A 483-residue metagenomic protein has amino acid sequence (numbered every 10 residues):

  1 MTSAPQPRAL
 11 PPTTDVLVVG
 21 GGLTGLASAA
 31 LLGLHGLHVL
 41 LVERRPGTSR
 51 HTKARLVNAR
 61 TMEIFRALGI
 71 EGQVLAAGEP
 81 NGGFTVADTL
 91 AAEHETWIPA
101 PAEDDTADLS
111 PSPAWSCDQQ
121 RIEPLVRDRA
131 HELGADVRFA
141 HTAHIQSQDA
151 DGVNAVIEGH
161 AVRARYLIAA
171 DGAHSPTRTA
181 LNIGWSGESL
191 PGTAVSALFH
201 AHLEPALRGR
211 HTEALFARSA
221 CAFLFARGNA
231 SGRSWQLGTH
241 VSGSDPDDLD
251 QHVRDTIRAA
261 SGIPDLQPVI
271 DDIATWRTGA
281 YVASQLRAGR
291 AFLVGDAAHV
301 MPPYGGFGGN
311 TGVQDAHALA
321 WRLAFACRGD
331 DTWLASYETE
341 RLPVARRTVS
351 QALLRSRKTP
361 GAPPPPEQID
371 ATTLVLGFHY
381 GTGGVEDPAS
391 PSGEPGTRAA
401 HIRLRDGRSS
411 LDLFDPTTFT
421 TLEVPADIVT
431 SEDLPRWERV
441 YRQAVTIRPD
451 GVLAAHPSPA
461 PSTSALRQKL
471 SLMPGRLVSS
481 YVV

Functional and structural regions predicted by a protein language model:
R8-T24: Beta1/beta-strand and adjacent pyrophosphate-binding region of the FAD-binding site in flavoprotein oxidoreductases
A9, A102, A324-A426, Y441-P459 (+1 more regions): C-terminal helical "tail/cap" subdomain of flavin- and related membrane-associated enzymes
P12-T14, E158-Y166: Core beta-strand elements of the Rossmann-like FAD/NAD(P) dinucleotide-binding domain in flavoenzyme oxidoreductases
L23-A29, V126, A169, I270-S350 (+3 more regions): Conserved mid-domain beta->alpha element of the FAD-binding
G33-A54: Glycine-rich FAD pyrophosphate-binding loop
K53-L125, R129: Active-site-adjacent segment of FAD-dependent monooxygenases/related oxidoreductases
D128, Y166, A170-T278: Conserved FAD-binding catalytic core of PHBH/FMO-like flavoproteins
F139-V153: A conserved short coil-to-beta-strand element within the FAD-binding core of flavoproteins
